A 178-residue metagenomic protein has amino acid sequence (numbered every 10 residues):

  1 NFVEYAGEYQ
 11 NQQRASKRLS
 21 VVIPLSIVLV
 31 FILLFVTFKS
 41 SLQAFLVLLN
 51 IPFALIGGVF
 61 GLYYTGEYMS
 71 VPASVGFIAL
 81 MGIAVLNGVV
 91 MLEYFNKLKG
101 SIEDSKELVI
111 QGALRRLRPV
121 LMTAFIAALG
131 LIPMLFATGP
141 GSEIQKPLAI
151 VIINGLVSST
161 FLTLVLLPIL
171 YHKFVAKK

Functional and structural regions predicted by a protein language model:
N1-V175: C-terminal transmembrane helical bundles of large multi-pass transporters and their helix-start/helix-kink determinants
